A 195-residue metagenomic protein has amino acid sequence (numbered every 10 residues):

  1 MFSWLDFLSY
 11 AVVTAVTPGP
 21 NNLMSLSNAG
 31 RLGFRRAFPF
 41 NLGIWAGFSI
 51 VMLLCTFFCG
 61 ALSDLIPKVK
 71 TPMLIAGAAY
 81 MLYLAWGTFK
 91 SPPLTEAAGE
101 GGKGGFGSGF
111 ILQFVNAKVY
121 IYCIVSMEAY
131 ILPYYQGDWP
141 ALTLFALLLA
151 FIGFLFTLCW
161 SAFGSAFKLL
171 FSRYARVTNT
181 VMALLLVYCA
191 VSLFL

Functional and structural regions predicted by a protein language model:
F2-T71, V125-F145: Juxtamembrane transmembrane-helix termini in multi-pass membrane transport proteins
S3-W4, G102-F106, V119, W139-A146 (+1 more regions): Primarily residues marking transmembrane-helix entry/exit sites
V12, V16, I50, W86 (+3 more regions): Hydrophobic/aromatic residues within the transmembrane alpha-helices of Major Facilitator Superfamily
N21, G47, V51-C59, M81-L84 (+2 more regions): Alpha-helical transmembrane segments and their lipid-water interface positions in multi-pass membrane proteins
M52-T56, V115-M127, L185-L195: Hydrophobic alpha-helical transmembrane segments in multi-pass integral membrane proteins
D64-P93, A150, F156, W160 (+1 more regions): Selective transmembrane alpha-helices of multi-pass membrane proteins
K90-G104: Flexible cytoplasmic inter-helical loops of multi-pass small-molecule transporters
